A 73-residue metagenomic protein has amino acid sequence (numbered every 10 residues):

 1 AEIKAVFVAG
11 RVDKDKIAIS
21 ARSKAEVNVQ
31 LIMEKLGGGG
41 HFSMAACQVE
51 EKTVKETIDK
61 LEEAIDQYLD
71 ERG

Functional and structural regions predicted by a protein language model:
A1-G73: Gly/His-enriched, cation/cofactor- and phosphate-binding structural elements
